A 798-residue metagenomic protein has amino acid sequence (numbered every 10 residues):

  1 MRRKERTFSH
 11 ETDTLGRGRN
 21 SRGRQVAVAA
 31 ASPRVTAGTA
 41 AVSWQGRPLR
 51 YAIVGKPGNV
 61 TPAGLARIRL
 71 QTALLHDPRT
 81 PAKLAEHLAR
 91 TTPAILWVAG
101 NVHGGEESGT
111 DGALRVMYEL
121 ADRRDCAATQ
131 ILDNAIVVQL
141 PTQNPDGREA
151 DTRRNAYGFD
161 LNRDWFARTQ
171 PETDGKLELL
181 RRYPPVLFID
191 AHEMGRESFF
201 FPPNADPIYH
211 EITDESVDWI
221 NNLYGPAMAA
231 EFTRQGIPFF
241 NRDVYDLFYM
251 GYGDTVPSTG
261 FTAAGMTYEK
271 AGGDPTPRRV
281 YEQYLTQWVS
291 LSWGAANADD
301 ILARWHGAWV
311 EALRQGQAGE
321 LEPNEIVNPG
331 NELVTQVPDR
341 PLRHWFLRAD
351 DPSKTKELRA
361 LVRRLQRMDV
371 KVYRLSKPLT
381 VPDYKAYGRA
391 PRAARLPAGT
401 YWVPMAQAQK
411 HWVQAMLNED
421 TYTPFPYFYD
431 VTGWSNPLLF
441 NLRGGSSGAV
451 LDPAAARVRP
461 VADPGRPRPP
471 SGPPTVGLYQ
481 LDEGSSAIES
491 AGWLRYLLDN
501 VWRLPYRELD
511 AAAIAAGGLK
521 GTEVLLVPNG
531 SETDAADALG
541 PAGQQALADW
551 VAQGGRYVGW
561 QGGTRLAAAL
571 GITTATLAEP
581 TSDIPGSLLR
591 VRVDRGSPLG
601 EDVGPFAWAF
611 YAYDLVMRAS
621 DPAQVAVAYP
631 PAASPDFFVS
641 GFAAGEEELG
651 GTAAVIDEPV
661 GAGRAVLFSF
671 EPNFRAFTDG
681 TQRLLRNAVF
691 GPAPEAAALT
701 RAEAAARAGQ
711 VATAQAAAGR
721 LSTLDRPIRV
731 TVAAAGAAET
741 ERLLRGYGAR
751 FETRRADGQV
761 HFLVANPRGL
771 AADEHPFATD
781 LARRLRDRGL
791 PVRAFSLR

Functional and structural regions predicted by a protein language model:
R2-E107, A121-D122, A128-D133, R163 (+7 more regions): Intrinsic-disorder/low-complexity accessory segments
T91-A99, G112-Y157: Short helix-loop-beta-strand segments that form the rim/entrance of peptidase-like active sites
L140-R154, F188-D206, F261-G265: Core alpha/beta catalytic barrel or barrel-like domain that forms the active/cofactor pocket in diverse metabolic
N155-W165: Short, charged loop segments at secondary-structure junctions
D160, D190, E269: Acidic active-site catalytic centers that drive phospho-/nucleotidyl reactions and related ester hydrolyses
